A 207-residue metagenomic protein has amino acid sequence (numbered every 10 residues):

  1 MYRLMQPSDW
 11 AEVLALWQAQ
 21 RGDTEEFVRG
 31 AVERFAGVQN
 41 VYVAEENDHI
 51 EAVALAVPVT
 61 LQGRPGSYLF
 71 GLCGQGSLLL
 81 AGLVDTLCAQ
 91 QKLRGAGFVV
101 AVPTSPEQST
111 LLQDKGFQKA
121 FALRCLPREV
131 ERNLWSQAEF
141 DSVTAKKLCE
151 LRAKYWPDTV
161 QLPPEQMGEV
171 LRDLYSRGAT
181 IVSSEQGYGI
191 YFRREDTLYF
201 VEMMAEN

Functional and structural regions predicted by a protein language model:
M1-R3: Extreme N-terminal starter segment of soluble prokaryotic enzymes
P7, A11-G22, R29-L78, G82 (+1 more regions): Conserved donor-binding loop and adjoining core beta-sheet/short helix segment in diverse acyl/aminoacyl transferases
A11, S109-T110: Alpha-helical elements of the RecA-like P-loop NTPase motor core of helicases
T24-V28, F35, E45-E46, D114-E202: Amide-forming acyltransferase catalytic core, primarily the GNAT-like/NAT-type and related acyltransferase folds
Y42-V43, F70, P103-S109, K119-A120 (+1 more regions): Core nucleotidyl-transferase/polymerase catalytic module
C73, L83-L93: A conserved short alpha-helix in the GNAT/GCN5 acetyltransferase fold that borders and helps form the acetyl-CoA
Q91-T104: Conserved GNAT acetyl-CoA-binding A-motif
